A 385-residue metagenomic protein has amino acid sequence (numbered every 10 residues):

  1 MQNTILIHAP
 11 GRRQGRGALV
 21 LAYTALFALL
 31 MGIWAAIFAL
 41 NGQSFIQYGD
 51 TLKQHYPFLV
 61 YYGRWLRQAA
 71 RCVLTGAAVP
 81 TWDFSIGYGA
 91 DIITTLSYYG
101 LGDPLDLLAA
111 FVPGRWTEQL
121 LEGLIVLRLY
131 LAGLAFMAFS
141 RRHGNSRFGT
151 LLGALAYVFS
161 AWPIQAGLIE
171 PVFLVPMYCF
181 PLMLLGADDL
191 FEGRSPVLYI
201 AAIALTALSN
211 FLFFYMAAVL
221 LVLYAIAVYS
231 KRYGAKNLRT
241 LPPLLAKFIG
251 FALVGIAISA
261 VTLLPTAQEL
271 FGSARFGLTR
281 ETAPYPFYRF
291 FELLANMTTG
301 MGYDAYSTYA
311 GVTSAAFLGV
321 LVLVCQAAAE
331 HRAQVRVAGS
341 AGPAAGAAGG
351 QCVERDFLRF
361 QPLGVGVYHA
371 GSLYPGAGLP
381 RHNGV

Functional and structural regions predicted by a protein language model:
M1-L40, P243-K247: Start-transfer (signal-anchor) and selected internal transmembrane alpha helices of multi-pass inner/ER membrane
A9-Q14, R142-H143, D188-L198, A227-P243 (+2 more regions): Membrane-interface junctions at the ends of membrane-embedded or membrane-associated helices
F27, Y130-H143, R147-K231, K247-A267 (+2 more regions): Membrane-embedded helix bundles of polyisoprenyl
L30-G133, L155-M177, L270-G272, T282-Y306 (+1 more regions): Membrane-interface coil-to-helix junctions
K53-Q54, V60-C72, S97, P104 (+4 more regions): Periplasmic/ER-lumenal interhelical loops and adjacent helix-loop junctions in multi-pass membrane proteins
I125, V172-P176, M216-A217, S307-S314 (+1 more regions): Alpha-helical transmembrane segments of polytopic membrane proteins
L220, T313-G319, R332-A348, Y368-G376 (+1 more regions): Hydrophobic membrane-spanning alpha-helices of multi-pass integral membrane proteins
F357-R381: Hydrophobic/aromatic-rich transmembrane helices and adjacent perimembrane loops
